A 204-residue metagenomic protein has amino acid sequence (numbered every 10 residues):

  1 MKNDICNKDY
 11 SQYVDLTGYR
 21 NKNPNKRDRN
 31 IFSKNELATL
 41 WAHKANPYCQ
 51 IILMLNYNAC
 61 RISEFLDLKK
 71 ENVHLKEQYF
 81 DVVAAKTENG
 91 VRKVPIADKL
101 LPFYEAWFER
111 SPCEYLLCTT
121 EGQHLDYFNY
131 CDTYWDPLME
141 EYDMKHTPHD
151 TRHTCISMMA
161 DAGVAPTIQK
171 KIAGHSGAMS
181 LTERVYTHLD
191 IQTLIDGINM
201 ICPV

Functional and structural regions predicted by a protein language model:
M1-Q12, F108-E109, C113: Proline-centered turn/helix-capping motifs that create local helix->coil transitions or kinks
C6-I62, L66, K86-N89, D150-R152: Basic, Lys/Arg- and aromatic-enriched nucleic-acid-binding interface segment
V14-Y19, L116-G122: Short linear capping/connector segments at secondary-structure termini
N35, L68-E71, T133, T154 (+1 more regions): Structural detector for helix-capping/boundary residues
N35, T39-H43, P47, H74-Y79 (+5 more regions): Basic, alpha-helical nucleic-acid-contacting "clamp/cap" segments
A42, V94, R110-Y115, G122-H124 (+1 more regions): Short, basic (Lys/Arg/His-rich) helix/loop patches that form interaction surfaces in the mid-to-C-terminal regions
A84-E88, A173-M200: Catalytic-site neighborhood detector that most strongly recognizes the C-terminal catalytic loop/helix of tyrosine
